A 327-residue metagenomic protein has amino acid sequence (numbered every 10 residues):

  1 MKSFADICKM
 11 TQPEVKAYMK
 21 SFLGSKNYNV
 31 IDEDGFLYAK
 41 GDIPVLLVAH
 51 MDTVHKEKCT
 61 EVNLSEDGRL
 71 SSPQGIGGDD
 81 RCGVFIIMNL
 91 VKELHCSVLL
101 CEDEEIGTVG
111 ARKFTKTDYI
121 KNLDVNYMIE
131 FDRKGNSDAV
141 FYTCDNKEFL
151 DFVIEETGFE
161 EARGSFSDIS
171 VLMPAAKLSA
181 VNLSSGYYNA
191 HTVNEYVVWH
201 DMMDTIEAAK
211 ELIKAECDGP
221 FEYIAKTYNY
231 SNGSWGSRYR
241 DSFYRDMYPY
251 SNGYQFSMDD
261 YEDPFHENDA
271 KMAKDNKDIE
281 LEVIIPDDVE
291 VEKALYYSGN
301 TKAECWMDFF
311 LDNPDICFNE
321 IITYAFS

Functional and structural regions predicted by a protein language model:
K2-I43: A non-catalytic alpha/beta surface segment that caps or lines the substrate-entry region of metallo-dependent hydrolase
S25-D32, L64-E66, T157-E161: Short secondary-structure junctions
Y38-G78: Catalytic-core environment of secreted peptidases
A39-K40, D118-L123, M173-A175: Solvent-exposed alpha-helices and their adjacent loops that cap or buttress functional pockets in soluble metabolic
V45, E160-T205: Zn-dependent metallopeptidase/amidohydrolase metal-coordination segment
V54, Q74-D151, E161: Acidic/histidine-rich catalytic neighborhood of metal-dependent amide-processing enzymes
N189-Y254, M258-D260, F265, V283 (+3 more regions): His/Asp/Glu-rich mid-to-C-terminal helical/loop segments that flank catalytic regions of hydrolases
